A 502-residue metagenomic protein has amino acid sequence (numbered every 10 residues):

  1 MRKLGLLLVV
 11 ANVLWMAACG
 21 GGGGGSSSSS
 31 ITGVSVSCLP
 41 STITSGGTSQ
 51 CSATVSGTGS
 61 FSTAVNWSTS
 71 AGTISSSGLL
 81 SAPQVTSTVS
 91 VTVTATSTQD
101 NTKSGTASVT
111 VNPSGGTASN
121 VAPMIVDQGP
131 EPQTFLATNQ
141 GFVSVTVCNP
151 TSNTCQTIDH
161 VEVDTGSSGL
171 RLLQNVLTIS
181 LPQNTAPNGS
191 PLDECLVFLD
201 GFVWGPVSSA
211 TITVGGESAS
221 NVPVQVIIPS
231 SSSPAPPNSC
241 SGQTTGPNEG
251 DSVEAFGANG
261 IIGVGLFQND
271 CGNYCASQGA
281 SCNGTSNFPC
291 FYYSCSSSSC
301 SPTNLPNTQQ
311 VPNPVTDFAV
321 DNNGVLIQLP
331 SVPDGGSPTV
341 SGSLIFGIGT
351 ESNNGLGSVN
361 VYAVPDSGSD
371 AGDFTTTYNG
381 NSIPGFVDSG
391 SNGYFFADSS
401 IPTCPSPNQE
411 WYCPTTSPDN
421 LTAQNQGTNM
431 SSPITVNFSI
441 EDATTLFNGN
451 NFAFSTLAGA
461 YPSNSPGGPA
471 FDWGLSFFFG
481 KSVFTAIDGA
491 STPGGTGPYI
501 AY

Functional and structural regions predicted by a protein language model:
N12-S35, N101, T106-S119, Y499: Bacterial Sec-dependent N-terminal signal peptides
V55-T73: Short flexible loop/turn segments that cap and initiate beta-strands
G59, T98-T106, E217: Short, exposed coil/turn segments at beta-strand boundaries within extracellular/luminal domains
S76-V89: Extracellular/luminal low-complexity segments enriched in Ser/Thr/Pro
S114-I158, A186-P206, S232-A235, S239-G242 (+5 more regions): Pepsin-like aspartyl protease folds
G115-N139, N221-S382, G495-I500: Aspartyl protease catalytic domain
S167-V222, S230, Q409: Secreted peptidase-domain scaffold signal
S431-Y502: Aspartic protease catalytic domain
